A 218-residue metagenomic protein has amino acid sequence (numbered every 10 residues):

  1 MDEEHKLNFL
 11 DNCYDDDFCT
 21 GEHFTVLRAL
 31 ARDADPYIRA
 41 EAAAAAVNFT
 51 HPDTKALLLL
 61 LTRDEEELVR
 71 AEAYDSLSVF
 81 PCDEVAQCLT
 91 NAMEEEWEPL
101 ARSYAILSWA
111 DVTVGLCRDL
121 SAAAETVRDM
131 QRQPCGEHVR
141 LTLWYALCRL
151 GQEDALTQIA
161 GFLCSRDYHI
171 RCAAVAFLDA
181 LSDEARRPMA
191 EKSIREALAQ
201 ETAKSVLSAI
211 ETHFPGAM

Functional and structural regions predicted by a protein language model:
M1-N48, S208-M218: N-terminal alpha-helical scaffold/docking segments in eukaryotic complex subunits
E3, G21, P36-Y37, E67-L68 (+5 more regions): Alpha-helix N-cap/helix-start positions at coil->helix boundaries
K6-F9, A42, A73, A105 (+3 more regions): Conserved hydrophobic register position within alpha-solenoid helical repeats
D11-Y14, V47, S78, A110 (+3 more regions): Structural signature of alpha-helical solenoid repeat scaffolds
F18-R32, H51-R63, C82-E95, V114-Q131 (+3 more regions): Amphipathic alpha-helical scaffolding segments comprising HEAT/armadillo-like alpha-solenoid repeats
A40, A44-V47, A71-V79, S103-Y104: Conserved alpha-helical positions within TPR/SEL1-like repeat arrays
E96-R118, D129-G136, E201-F214: Long alpha-helical HEAT/HEAT-like repeat alpha-solenoid scaffolds in very large eukaryotic proteins, especially those
C148, Y168, C172-M218: Long, ordered, amphipathic alpha-helical scaffolds
